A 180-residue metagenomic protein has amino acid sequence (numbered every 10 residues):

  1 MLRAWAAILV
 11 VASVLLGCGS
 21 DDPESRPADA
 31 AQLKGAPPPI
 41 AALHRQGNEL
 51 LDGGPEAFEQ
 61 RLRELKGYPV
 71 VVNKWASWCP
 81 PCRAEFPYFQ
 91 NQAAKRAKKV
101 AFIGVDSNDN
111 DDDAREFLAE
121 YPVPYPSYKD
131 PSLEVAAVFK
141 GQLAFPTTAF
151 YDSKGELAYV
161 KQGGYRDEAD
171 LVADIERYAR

Functional and structural regions predicted by a protein language model:
M1-D52, A173, R180: N-terminal targeting signals for export/organelle localization
Q46-V70: A short beta-strand-turn-helix
R63-G67, A84, N91-K98, A119-P126 (+2 more regions): Sec-exported extracytoplasmic/periplasmic mature domains
Y68-V70, W75-W78: Short pre-active-site segment immediately N-terminal to redox-active cysteine/selenocysteine motifs in thiol-based
V71-V72, F102, T148: Hydrophobic beta-strand anchors of alpha/beta hydrolase catalytic cores
S77-A84, P146-T147: C-type cytochrome heme c attachment motif
R83-Y121, P131-V138: Structural microenvironment flanking redox-active thiols in thiol-disulfide oxidoreductases
F117-P124, P131-A179: Thiol/disulfide oxidoreductase modules built on the thioredoxin-like
